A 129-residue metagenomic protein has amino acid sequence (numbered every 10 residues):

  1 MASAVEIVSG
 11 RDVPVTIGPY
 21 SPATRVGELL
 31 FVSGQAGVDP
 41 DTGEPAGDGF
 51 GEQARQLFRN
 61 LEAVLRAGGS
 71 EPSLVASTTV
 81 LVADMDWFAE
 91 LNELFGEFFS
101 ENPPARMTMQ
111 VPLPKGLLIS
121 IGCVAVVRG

Functional and structural regions predicted by a protein language model:
A2-G129: Short, polar/acidic, helix-capping and beta-turn segments at strand->helix junctions that line the mouths
